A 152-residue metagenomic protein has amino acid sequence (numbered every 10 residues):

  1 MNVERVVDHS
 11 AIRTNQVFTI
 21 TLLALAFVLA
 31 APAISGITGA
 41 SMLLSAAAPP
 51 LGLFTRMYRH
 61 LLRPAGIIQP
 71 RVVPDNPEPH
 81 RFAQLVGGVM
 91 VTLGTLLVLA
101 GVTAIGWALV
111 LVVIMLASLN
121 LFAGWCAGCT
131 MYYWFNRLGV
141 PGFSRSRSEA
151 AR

Functional and structural regions predicted by a protein language model:
M1-R152: Membrane-interfacial helix-loop segments of redox and metal-homeostasis proteins, especially TM-loop-TM junctions
